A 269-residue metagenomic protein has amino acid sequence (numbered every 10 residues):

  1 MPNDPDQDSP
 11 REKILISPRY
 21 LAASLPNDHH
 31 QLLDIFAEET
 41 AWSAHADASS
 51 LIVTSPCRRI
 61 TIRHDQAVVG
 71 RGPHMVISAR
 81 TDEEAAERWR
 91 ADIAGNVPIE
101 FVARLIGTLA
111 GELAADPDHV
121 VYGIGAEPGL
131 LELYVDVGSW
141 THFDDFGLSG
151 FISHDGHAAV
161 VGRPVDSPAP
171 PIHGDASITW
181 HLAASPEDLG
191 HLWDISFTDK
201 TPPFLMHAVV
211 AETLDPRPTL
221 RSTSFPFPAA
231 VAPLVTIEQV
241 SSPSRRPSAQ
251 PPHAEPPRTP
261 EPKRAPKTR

Functional and structural regions predicted by a protein language model:
M1-R269: Compositionally biased accessory segments in Actinobacterial proteins
